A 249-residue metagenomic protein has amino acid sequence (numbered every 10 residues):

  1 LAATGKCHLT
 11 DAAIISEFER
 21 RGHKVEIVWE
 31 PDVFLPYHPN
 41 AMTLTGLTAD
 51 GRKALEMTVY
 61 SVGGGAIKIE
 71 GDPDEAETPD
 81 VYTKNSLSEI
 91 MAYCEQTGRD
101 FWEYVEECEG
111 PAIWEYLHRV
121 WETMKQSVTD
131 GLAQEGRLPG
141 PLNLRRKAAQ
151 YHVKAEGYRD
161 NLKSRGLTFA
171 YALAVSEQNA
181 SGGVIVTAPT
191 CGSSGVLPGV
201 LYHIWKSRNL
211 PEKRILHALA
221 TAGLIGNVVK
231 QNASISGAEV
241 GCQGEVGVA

Functional and structural regions predicted by a protein language model:
L1-I27, P39, H217-A249: A structural-propensity feature for long, helix-poor, extended segments
A2, A49, G64, H203-I204: Short, glycine-/Ser/Thr-/acidic-enriched flexible segments
G5, L9, A13, Y60-K68 (+1 more regions): Glycine-centered flexibility motif
C7, C94, C108, C191-G192 (+1 more regions): Generic recognition of cysteine residues
I15-E17, H23-Y158, G166-L167: C-terminal regulatory domains involved in ligand/effector binding and gene-expression control
P31, S61, T187-A188, Q231 (+1 more regions): Generic structural "secondary-structure junction" signal
G63-G65, G182, G192-G195, G241-G247: Glycine-centered flexibility sites
E115, E122-A238: Accessory "access/gating" subregions that flank catalytic or transport cores
